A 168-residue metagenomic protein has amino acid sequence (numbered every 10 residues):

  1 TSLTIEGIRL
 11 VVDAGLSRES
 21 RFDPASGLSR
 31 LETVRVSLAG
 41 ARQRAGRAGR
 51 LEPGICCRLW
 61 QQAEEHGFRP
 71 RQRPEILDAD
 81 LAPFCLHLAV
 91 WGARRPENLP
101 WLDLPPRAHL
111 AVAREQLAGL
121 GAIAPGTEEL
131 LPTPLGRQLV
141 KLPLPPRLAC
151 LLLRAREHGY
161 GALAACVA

Functional and structural regions predicted by a protein language model:
I5-L10, A14-F68, A82-H87, V167: Conserved segment of the helicase C-terminal RecA-like domain
R58-A168: C-terminal accessory/connector segments of nucleic-acid motor ATPases
